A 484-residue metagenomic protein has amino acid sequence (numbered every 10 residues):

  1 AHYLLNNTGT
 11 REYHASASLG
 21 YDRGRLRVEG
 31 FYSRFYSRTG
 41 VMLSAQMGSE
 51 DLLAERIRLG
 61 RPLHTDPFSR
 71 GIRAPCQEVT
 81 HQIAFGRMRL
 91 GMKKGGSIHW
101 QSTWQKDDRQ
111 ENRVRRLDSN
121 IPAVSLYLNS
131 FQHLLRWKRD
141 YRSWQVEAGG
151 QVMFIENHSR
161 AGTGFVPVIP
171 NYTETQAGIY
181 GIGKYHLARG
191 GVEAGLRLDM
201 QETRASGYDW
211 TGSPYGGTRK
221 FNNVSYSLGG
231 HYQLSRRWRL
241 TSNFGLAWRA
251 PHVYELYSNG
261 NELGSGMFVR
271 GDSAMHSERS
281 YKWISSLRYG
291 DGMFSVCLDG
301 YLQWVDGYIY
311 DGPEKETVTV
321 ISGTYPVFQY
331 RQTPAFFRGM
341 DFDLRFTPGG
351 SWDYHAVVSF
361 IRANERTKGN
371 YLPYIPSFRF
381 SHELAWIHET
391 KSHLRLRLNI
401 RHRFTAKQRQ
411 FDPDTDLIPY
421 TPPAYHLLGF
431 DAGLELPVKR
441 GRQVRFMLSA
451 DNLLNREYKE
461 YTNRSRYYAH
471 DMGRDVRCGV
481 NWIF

Functional and structural regions predicted by a protein language model:
H2-N7, S69-A74, R87, R115-S125 (+8 more regions): Extracellular loop and loop/strand-boundary signature of outer-membrane beta-barrel proteins
N6-T8, E12, R27-G91, W104-S130 (+3 more regions): Flexible loop and strand-edge segments within Gram-negative outer membrane beta-barrel domains
R23-R25, R34-R38, W104-D108, Y141-S143 (+12 more regions): Transmembrane beta-strands of outer-membrane beta-barrel pores
A45, E156-H158, M200-T211, T218 (+6 more regions): Surface-exposed extracellular loop regions of Gram-negative outer-membrane beta-barrel proteins, predominantly
I121-R136, G178, R270-H276, K282 (+3 more regions): Outer membrane beta-barrel strand-and-loop segments of large Gram-negative receptors, especially TonB-dependent
V146-R239, N261-L263: Signature of Gram-negative outer-membrane beta-barrel scaffolds
W248-R249, D306, G349, F404-F411 (+1 more regions): C-terminal beta-signal and adjacent terminal beta-strands/loops of Gram-negative outer-membrane beta-barrel proteins
Y301-W304, S322-R409: Gram-negative outer-membrane beta-barrel transporters
